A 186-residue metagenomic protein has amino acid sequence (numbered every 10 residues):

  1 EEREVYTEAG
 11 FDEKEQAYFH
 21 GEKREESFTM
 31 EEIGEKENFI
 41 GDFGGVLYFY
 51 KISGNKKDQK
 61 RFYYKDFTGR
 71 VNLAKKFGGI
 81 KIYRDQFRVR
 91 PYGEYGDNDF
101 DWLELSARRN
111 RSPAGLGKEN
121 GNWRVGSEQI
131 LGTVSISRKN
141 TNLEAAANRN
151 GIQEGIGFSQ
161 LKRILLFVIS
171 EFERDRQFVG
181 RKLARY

Functional and structural regions predicted by a protein language model:
Y6-G10, E15, H20-Y186: Charged regulatory segments coupled to nucleotide-binding catalytic modules in large multidomain enzymes
